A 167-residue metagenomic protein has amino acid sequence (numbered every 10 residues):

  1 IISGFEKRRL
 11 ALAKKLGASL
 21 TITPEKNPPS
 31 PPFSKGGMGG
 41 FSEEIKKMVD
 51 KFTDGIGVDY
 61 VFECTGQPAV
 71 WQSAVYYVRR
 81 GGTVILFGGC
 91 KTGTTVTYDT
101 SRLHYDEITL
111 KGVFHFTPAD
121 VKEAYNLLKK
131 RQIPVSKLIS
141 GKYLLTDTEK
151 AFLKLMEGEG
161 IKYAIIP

Functional and structural regions predicted by a protein language model:
I1-P29, G40-S73: Adenosine-nucleotide cofactor-binding segment
I2-S3, I22, D59-C64, F87-G89 (+2 more regions): Glycine- and other small-residue-rich loops at beta-strand/loop junctions that grip anionic moieties
K35-G36: Glycine-biased, low-complexity coil/linker segments
T53, G66, R79-R80, M156 (+1 more regions): Short conserved AdoMet
P68-K130, P167: Glycine-rich phosphate-binding loop and adjacent beta-alpha segment of Rossmann(oid) nucleotide-cofactor-binding
Q72-Y76, P118-P167: C-terminal hydrophobic helical "lid"/dimerization subdomain of Rossmann-like NAD(P)H-dependent oxidoreductases
